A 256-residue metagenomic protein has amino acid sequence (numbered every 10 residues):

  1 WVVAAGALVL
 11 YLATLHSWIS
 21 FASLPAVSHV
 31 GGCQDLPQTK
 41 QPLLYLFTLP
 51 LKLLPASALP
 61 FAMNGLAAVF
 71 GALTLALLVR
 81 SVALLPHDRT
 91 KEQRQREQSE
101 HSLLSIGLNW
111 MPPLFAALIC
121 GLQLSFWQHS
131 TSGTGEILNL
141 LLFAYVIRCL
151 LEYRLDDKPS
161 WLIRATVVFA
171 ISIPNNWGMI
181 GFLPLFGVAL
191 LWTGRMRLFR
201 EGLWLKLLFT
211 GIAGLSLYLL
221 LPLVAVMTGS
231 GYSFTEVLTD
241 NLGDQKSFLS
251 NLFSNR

Functional and structural regions predicted by a protein language model:
W1-A22, C120-L122, G211-G229: Transmembrane signal-anchor helices characteristic of membrane glycosylation enzymes that use polyprenol
W1-L10, L73-A76, S102-L114, L205-A213: Start-transfer (signal-anchor) and selected internal transmembrane alpha helices of multi-pass inner/ER membrane
A22, S125-L138: Short acidic/glycine- and proline-prone juxtamembrane loop motifs at membrane-interface regions of multi-pass membrane
G31-F61, G65-V69, A76, S172: Short hydrophobic/aromatic helix or loop-helix immediately within or flanking a transmembrane segment in polytopic
G65-S102, A117, L142-E152: Transmembrane-helix motifs of polytopic, lipid-linked glycan transferases
G107, F143-L162, I171, L190-M196: Membrane-interface transmembrane helices that cradle and orient dolichyl/undecaprenyl
A117, W161-N175: Membrane-interface alpha helices of multi-pass inner-membrane proteins
E136, I180, A189-R256: Transmembrane-lumen/periplasm boundary regions of multi-pass, lipid-linked membrane glycan transferases
